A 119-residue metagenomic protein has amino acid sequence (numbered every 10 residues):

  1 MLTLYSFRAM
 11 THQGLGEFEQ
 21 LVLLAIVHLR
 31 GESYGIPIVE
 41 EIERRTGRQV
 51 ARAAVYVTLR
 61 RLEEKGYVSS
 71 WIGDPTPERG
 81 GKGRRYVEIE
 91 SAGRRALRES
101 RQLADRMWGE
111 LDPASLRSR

Functional and structural regions predicted by a protein language model:
M1-H12: Short, intrinsically disordered or compositionally biased N-terminal tails of bacterial proteins
T11, Y67, S118-R119: Short, contiguous hydrophobic alpha-helices characteristic of membrane insertion segments
H12-Y56: N-terminal helix-turn-helix DNA-binding core of bacterial DNA-binding proteins
R61: Alpha-helical DNA-recognition elements
K65-G80: Beta-hairpin "wing" of winged helix-turn-helix
G83: Exposed loop/turn and edge beta-strand positions of beta-sandwich/beta-sheet ligand-binding modules
E88: Conserved beta-strand segments that form the floor/walls of ligand-binding pockets within enzyme and binding domains
A92-R119: Amphipathic alpha-helical dimerization/coiled-coil segments that flank or bridge DNA-binding/regulatory modules
